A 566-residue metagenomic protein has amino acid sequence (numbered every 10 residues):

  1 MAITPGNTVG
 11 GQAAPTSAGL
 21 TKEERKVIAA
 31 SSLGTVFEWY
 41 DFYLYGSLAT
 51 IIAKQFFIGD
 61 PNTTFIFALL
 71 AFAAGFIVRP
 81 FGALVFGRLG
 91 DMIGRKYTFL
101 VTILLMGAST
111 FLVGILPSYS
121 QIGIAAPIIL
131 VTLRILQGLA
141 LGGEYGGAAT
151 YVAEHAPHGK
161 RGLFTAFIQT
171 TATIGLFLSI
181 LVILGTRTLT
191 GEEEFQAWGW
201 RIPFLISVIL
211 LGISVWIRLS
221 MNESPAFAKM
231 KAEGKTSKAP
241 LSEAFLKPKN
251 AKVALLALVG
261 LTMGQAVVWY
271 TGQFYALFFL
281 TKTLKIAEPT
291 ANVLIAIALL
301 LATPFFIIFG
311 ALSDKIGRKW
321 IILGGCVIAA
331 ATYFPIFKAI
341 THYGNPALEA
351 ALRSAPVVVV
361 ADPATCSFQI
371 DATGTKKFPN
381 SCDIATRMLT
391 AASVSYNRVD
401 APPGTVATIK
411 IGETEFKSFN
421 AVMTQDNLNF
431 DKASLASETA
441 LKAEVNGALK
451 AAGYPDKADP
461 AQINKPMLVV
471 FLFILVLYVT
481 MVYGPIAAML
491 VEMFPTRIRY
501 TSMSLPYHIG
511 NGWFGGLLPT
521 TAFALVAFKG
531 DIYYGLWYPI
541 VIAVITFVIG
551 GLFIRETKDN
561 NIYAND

Functional and structural regions predicted by a protein language model:
Y45-G46, N250-A298, I336-F337, A364-V399 (+4 more regions): Extracytoplasmic gate region of multi-pass secondary transporters
A49-R79: Extracellular/periplasmic helix-loop-helix junction of adjacent transmembrane segments in MFS-like secondary
L69-R88, G107-S109, I174, A296-F309: Central cavity-lining transmembrane alpha-helices of secondary-active solute carriers, predominantly the Major
L104-G123, I328-A347, Y454-D459: C-terminal ends and interior cores of transmembrane alpha-helices in multi-pass membrane transporters/permeases
L116, I122-G142, A350-A361, K465-M481: Hydrophobic core of transmembrane alpha-helices in multi-pass small-molecule transporters, especially MFS/SLC-type
G162-R187, L210, I336, S504-L518: Glycine-rich segments within core transmembrane alpha-helices of 12-TM secondary carriers
S214-M221, I336-Y343, V541-D566: Multi-pass alpha-helical transporter architecture, strongest for 12-TM Major Facilitator/SLC carriers used
K338-V470: Low-complexity, proline/glycine-enriched hydrophobic segments characteristic of transmembrane helices
